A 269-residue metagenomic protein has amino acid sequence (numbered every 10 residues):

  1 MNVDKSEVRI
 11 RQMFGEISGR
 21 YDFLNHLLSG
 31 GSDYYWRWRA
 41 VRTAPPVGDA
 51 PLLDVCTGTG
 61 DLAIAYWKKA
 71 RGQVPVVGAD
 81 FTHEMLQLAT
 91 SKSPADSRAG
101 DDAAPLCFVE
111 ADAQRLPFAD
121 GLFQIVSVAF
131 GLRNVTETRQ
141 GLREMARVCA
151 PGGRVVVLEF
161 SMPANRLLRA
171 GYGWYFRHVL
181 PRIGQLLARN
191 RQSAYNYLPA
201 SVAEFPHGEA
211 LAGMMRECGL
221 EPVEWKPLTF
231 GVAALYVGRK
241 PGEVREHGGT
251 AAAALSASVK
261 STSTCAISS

Functional and structural regions predicted by a protein language model:
M1-D22, F176, L187: N-terminal, positively charged/glycine-rich alpha-helical extensions of SAM-dependent methyltransferases
V8, L158, M162-C218, E224: C-terminal alpha-helical "lid/dimerization" subdomain adjacent to the S-adenosyl-L-methionine
R20, G30-A50, A65: Conserved alpha-helix/loop element of class I SAM-dependent methyltransferases that forms part of the SAM/SAH-binding
Y21, V126-S127: Hydrophobic beta-strand segment of the Class I
P51-R115: Class I SAM-dependent methyltransferase SAM/SAH-binding core
Q114-V126: A short acidic, Gly/Pro-enriched loop at the edge of an enzyme's catalytic core that lines a small-molecule cofactor
R139-R154: A short glycine-rich, Lys/Arg-flanked "PGG" loop and its adjoining helix->strand segment in the class I
M214-L255, V259-K260, C265-S269: C-terminal lobe and adjacent flexible extensions of AdoMet/dcAdoMet transferase-like proteins
